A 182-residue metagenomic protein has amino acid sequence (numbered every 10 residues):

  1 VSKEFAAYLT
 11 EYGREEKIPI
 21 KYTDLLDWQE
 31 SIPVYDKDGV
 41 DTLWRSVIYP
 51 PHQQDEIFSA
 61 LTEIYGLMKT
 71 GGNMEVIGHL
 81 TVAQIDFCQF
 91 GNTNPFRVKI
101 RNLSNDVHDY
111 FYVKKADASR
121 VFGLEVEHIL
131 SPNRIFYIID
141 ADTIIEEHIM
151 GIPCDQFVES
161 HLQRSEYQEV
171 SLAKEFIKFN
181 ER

Functional and structural regions predicted by a protein language model:
V1-P51: An acidic, glycine-rich, mixed-charge low-complexity segment common to nucleic-acid enzymes
T23, Q29-I32, V40, R45 (+3 more regions): Conserved ATP-binding subdomain of kinase catalytic cores across diverse folds
